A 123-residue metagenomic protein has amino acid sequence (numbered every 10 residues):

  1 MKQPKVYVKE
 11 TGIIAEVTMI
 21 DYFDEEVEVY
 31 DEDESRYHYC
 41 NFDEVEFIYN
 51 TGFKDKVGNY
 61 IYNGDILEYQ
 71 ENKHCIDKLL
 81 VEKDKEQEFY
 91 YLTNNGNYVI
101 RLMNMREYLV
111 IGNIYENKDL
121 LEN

Functional and structural regions predicted by a protein language model:
M1-N123: Secondary-structure transition motif
